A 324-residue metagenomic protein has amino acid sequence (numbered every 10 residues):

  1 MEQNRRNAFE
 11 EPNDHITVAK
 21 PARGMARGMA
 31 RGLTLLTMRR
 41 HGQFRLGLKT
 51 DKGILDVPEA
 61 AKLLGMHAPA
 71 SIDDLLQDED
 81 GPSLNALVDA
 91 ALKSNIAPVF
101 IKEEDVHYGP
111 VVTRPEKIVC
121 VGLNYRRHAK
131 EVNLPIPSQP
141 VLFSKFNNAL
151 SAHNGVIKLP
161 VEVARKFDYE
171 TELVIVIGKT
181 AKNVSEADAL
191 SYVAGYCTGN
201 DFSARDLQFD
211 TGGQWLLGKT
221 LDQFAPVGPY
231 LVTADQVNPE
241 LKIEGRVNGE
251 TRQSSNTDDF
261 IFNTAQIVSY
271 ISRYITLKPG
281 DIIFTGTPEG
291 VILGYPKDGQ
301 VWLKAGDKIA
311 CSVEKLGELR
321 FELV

Functional and structural regions predicted by a protein language model:
E2-N4, I16, N85-A86, H128 (+1 more regions): Catalytic-pocket segment enriched in acidic/His residues
E2-P140, K308-A310: N-terminal non-catalytic cap/leader segment that marks the start of a structured domain
L36, Y108-P110, K130-N133, K158-F167 (+3 more regions): A generic local secondary-structure boundary/capping motif
R40-H41, K49-G53, I177-K179, V247-G249 (+1 more regions): Short acidic-glycine loop/turn motifs at beta-strand connectors
K49, I136-H153, Y169, L303-K315: Structural signature of FAD isoalloxazine-binding scaffolds in flavoprotein oxidoreductases
P110-V111, K117, R165-F167, S269 (+2 more regions): Residue "hotspots" at secondary-structure boundaries inside conserved domains
N148, A152-A189, A194-S203: Non-heme Fe(II) oxygenase catalytic core, chiefly the N-lobe of the double-stranded beta-helix
